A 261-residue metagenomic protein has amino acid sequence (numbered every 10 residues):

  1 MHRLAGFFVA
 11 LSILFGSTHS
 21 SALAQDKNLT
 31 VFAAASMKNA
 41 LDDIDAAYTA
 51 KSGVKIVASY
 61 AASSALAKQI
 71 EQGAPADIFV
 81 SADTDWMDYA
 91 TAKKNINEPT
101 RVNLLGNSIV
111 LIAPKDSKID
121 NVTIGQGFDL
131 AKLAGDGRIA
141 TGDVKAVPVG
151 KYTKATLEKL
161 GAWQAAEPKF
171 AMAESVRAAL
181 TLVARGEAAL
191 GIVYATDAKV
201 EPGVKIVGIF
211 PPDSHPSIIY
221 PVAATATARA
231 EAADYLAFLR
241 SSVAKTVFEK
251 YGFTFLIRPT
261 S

Functional and structural regions predicted by a protein language model:
M1-H2: N-terminal secretory signal peptides that target proteins for export/translocation
A5-T18: Bacterial N-terminal signal peptides
L23-A74, S81-T84, D88-S261: Exported/periplasmic ABC-transporter solute-binding proteins
